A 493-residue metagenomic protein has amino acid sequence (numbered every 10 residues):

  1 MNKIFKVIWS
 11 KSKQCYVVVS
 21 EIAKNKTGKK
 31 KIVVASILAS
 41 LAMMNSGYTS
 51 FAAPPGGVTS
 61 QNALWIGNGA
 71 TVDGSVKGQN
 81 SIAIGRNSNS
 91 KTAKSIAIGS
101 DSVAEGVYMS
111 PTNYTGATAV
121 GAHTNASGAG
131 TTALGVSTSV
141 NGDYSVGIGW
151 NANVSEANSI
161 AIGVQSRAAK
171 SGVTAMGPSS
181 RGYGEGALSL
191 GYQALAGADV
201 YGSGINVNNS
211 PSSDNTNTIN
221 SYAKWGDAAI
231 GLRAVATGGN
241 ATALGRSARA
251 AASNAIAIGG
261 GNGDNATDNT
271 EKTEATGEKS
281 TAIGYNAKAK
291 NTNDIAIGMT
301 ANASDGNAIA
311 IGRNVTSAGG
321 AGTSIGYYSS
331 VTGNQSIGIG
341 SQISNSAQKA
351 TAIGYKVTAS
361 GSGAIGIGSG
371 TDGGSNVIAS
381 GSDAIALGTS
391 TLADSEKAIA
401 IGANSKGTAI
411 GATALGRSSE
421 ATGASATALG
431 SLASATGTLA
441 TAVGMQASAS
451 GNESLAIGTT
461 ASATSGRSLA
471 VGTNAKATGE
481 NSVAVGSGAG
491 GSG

Functional and structural regions predicted by a protein language model:
I4, W9-K13, V17-K24, I32-L41 (+1 more regions): Glycine- and small/polar-enriched repetitive beta-structure motifs of secreted/surface proteins
